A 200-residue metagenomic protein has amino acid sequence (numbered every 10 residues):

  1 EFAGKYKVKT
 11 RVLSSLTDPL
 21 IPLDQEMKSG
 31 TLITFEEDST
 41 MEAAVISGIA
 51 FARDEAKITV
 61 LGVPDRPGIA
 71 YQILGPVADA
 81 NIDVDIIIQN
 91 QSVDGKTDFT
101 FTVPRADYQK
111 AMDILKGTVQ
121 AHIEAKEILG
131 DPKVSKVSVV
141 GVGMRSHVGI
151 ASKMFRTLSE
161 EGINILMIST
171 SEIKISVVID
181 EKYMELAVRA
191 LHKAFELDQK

Functional and structural regions predicted by a protein language model:
E1-K200: C-terminal catalytic "cap/lid" subdomain
